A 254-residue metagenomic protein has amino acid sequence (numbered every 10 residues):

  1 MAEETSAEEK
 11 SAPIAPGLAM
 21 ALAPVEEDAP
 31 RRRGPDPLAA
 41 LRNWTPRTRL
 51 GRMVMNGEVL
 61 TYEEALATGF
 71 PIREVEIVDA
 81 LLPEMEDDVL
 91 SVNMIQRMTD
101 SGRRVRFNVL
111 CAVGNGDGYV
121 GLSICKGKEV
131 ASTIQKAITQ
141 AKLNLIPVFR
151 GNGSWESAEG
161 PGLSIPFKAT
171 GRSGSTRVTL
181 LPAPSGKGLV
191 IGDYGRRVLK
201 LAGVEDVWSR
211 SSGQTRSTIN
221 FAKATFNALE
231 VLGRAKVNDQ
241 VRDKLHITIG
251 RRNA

Functional and structural regions predicted by a protein language model:
M1-A254: Ribosome-associated RNA-binding proteins
